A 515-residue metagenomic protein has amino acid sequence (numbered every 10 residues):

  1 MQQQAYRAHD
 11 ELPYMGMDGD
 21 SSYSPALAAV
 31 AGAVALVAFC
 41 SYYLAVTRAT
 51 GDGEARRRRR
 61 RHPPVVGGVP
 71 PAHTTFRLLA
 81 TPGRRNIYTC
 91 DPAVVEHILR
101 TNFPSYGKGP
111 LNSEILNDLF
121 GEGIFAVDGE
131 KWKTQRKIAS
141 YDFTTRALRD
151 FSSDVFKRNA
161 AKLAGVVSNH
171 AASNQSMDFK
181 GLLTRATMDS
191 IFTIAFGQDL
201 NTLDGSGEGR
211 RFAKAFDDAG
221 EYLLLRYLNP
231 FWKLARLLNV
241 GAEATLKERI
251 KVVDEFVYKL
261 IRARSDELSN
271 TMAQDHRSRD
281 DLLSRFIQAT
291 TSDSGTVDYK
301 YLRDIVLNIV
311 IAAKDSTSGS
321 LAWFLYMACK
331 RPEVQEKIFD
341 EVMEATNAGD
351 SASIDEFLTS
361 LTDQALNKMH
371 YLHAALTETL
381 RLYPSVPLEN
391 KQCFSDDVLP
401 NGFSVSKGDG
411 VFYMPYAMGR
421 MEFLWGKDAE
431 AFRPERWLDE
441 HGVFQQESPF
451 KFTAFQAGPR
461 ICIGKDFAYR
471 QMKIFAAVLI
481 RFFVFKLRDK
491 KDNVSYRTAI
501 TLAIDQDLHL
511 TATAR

Functional and structural regions predicted by a protein language model:
Q2-A38, L79-I87, A147-R158, S168-T193 (+9 more regions): Cytochrome P450
Q2-T134, V155-V166, R249, K391 (+2 more regions): N-terminal membrane-proximal hinge/A-helix region immediately C-terminal to the signal-anchor transmembrane segment
G32, P64-G67, R84-R85, A93 (+6 more regions): Cytochrome P450 catalytic-domain helical core, especially the substrate-recognition surface and oxygen-activation
G67-T74, E255, K259, F357-F403: Conserved cytochrome P450 K-helix E-x-x-R motif and the immediately C-terminal K′/meander segment
T144, M188, E248-L321, G349-T362 (+3 more regions): Conserved cytochrome P450 catalytic core segment spanning the I/J/K helices
T187, I191, R249, V253-V257 (+6 more regions): Central I-helix of cytochrome P450 enzymes
P332-V334, V411, K465-A503: Cytochrome P450 heme-binding "Cys pocket" and the immediately downstream C-terminal segment
Y413-V443: Conserved cytochrome P450 K-helix/beta-meander segment immediately N-terminal to the heme-binding cysteine loop
